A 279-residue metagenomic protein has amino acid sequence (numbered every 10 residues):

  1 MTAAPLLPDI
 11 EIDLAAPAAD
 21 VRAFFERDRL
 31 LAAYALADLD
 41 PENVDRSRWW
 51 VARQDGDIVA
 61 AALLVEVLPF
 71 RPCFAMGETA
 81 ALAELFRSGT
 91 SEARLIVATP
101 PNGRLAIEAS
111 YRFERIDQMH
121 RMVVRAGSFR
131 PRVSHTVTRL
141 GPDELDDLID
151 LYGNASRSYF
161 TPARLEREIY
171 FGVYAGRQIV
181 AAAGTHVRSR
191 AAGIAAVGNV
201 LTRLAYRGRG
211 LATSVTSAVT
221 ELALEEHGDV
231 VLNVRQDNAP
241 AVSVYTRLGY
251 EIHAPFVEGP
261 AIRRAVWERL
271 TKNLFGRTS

Functional and structural regions predicted by a protein language model:
T2-A3, R46-R48, I58, L63-V133: Acyl-donor-binding surface of acyltransferase catalytic domains
T2-Y34, H120-R121, R125-S158, N273-S279: Short amphipathic alpha-helix that is part of the acyltransferase structural core
L6-I12, A23-S88, A183-G198: Conserved donor-binding loop and adjoining core beta-sheet/short helix segment in diverse acyl/aminoacyl transferases
E78-G89, T202, G208-L224, V242-R247: Conserved acetyl-CoA-binding loop-helix of GNAT-fold acetyltransferases
A98-G103, V231-V242, E258-T271: Conserved beta-strand-loop-alpha-helix junction that forms the acyl-donor binding cleft
I107-E108, Y245, Y250: Conserved active-site tyrosine of GNAT-family acetyltransferases
E114-R125, E251-R269: Conserved catalytic-core motifs of GNAT/GCN5-like acyltransferases
S128-A195: Flexible, substrate/cofactor-facing loop regions flanked by secondary structure within enzyme catalytic domains
